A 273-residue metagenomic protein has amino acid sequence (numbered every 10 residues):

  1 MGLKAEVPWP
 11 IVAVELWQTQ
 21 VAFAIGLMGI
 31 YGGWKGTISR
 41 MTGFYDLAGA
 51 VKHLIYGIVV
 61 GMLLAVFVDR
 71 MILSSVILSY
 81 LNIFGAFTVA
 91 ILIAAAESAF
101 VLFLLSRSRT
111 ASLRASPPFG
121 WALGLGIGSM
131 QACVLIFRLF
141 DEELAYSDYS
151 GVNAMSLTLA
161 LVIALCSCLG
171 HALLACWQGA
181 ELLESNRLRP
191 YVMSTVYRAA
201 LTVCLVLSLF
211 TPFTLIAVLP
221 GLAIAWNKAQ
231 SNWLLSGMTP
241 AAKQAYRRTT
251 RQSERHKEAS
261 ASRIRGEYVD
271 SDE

Functional and structural regions predicted by a protein language model:
G2-E273: Hydrophobic alpha-helical segments at protein termini of multi-pass membrane proteins
